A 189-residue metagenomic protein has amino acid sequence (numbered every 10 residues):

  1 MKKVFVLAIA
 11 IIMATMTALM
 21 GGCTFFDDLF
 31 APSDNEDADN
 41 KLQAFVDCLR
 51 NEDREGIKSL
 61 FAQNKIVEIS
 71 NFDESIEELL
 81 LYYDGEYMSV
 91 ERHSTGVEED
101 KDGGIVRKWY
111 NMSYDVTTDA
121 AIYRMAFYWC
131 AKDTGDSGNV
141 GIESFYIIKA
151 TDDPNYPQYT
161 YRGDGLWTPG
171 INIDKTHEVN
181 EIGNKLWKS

Functional and structural regions predicted by a protein language model:
M1-G21: Sec-dependent bacterial lipoprotein signal peptides
M1-V6, T24-D27, A31, K188-S189: Short, Lys/Arg-enriched, disordered terminal segments
L19-D47: Short, low-complexity N-terminal intrinsically disordered segments enriched in polar/charged residues
T24, K58-T118: Short solvent-exposed beta->alpha transition segments
A44-G56, N64: Short helix-adjacent coil turns
G96-S189: Exposed beta-sheet edge and beta->alpha loop/turn motif
